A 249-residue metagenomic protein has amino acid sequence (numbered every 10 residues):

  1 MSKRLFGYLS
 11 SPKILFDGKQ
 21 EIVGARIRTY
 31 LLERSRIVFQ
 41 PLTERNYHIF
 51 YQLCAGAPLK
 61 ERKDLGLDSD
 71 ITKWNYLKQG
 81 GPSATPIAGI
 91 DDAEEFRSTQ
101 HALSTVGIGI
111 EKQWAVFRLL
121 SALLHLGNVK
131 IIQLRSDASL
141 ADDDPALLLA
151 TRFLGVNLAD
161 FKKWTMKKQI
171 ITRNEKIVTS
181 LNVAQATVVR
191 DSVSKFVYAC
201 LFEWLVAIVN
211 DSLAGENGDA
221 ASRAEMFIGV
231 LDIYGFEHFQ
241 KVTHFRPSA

Functional and structural regions predicted by a protein language model:
M1-A249: N-terminal switch/interaction subdomains of large nucleotide-dependent motors and GTPases
